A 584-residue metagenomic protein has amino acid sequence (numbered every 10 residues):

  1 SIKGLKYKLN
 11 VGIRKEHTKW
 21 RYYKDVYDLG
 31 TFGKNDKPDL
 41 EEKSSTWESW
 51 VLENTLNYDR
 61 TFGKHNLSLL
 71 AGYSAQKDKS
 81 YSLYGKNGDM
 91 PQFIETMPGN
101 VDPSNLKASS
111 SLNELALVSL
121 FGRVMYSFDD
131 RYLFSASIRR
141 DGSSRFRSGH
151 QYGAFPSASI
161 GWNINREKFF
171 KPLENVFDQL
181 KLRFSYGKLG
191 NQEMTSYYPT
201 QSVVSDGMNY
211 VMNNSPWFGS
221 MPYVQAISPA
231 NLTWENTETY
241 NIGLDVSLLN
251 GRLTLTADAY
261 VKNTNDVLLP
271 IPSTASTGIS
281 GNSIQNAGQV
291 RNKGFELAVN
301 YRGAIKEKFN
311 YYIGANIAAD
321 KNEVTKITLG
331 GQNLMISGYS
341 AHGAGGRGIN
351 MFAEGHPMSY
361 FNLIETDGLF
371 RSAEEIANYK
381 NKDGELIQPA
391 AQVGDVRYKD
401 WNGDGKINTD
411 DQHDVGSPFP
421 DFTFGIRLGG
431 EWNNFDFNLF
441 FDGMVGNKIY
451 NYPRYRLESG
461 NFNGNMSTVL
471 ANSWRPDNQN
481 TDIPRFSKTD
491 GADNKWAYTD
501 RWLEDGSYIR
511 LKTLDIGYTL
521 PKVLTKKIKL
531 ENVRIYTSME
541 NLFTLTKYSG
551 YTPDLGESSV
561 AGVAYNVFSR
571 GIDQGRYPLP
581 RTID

Functional and structural regions predicted by a protein language model:
S1-I2, N57, N66-S68, E193-V211 (+6 more regions): Membrane-proximal, glycine/serine-rich, low-complexity loop/turn segments characteristic of large bacterial
S1-K24, K34-E354, Y498-D584: Extracellular/periplasmic, surface-exposed regions of secreted and cell-surface proteins
G30-T31: N-terminal, polar/charged subdomain of small-to-medium soluble alpha/beta proteins
S44, G416, R427: Conserved aromatic-histidine-acidic binding/catalytic patches
S143, V393, M444-R534, M539-E540: Extracytoplasmic gating/loop element in the C-terminal half of outer-membrane beta-barrel translocons and assembly
Q285-P420, M444-N447, N451-P453: Gram-negative outer-membrane beta-barrel transporters
D410, P420-N434, K512-G517, P521: Conserved SET/PR-domain catalytic core that frames the SAM/AdoMet-binding pocket
